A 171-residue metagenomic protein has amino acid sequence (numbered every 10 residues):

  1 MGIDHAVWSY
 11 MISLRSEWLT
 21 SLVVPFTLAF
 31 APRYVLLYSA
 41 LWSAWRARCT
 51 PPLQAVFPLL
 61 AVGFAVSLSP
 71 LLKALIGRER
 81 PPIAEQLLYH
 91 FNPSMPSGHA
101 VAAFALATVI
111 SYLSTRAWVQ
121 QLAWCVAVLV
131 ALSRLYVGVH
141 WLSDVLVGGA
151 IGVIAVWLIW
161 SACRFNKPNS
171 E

Functional and structural regions predicted by a protein language model:
M1-Y34, K73-Y89: N-terminal transmembrane-helix/juxtamembrane module of multi-pass inner/ER membrane proteins
S9-R15, Q54-V56, L75-R78, G98-L106: Hydrophobic, membrane-facing alpha-helical anchors
W18-L19, C49-A55, P82, R116-Q121: Membrane-helix interface segments
L36-S67: Interfacial segments of alpha-helical transmembrane regions
R48, L75-I76, A162-C163: Helix-loop junctions at the membrane-solvent interface of multi-pass transporters, primarily the C-terminal
E85-E171: Membrane-embedded catalytic cores of phosphoryl/pyrophosphoryl-handling enzymes
